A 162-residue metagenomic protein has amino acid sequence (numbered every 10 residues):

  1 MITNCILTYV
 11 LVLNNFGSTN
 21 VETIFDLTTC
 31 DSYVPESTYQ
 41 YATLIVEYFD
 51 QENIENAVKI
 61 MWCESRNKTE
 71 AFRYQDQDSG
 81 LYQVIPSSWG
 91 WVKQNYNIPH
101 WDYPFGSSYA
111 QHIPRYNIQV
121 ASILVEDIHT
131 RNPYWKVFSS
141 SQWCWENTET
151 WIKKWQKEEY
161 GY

Functional and structural regions predicted by a protein language model:
N4-N67: Export/targeting segments at the very N-terminus of extracytoplasmic proteins
N67-K68, N132: Amphipathic alpha-helical interaction segments
A71-R73: Short, solvent-exposed loop/turn and secondary-structure capping segments
Q75-Y82, P86-K93, N97-Y162: Catalytic and binding regions of secreted/periplasmic enzymes and modules that target cell-wall glycans
